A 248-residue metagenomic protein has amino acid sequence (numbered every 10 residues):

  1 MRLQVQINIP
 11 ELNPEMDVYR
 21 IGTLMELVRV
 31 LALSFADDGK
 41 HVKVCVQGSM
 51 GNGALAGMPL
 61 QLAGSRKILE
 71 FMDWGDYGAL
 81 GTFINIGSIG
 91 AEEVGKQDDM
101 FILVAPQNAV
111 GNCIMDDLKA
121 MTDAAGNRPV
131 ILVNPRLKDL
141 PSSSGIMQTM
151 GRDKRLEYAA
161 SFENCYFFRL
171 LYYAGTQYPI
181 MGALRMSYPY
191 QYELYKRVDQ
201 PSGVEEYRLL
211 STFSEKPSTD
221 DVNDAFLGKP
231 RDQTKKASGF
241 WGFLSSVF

Functional and structural regions predicted by a protein language model:
M1-I114, A120-M121, A125-R128, W241-F248: Positively charged, amphipathic N-terminal segments that serve as targeting/anchoring signals
A36-D37, G75-D76, L132-L137, F162-N164: Short C-terminal domain-edge/linker segments immediately following a structured domain
K40-K43, K67, K96, K119 (+6 more regions): Context-gated lysine
I89-V94, K138-D139, Y178: A short acidic, often aromatic-flanked loop/helix-cap motif at beta-alpha or helix-coil junctions that lines enzyme
N108-A109, L118-A159: Ser/Thr/Gly-rich flexible loops in soluble cytosolic domains mediating phosphotransfer, phosphorylation
P141-G228: A conserved mid-domain beta-alpha-beta active-site/ligand-binding segment of alpha/beta enzyme cores
S211, D221-F248: Long C-terminal extensions of eukaryotic subunits of large macromolecular complexes
